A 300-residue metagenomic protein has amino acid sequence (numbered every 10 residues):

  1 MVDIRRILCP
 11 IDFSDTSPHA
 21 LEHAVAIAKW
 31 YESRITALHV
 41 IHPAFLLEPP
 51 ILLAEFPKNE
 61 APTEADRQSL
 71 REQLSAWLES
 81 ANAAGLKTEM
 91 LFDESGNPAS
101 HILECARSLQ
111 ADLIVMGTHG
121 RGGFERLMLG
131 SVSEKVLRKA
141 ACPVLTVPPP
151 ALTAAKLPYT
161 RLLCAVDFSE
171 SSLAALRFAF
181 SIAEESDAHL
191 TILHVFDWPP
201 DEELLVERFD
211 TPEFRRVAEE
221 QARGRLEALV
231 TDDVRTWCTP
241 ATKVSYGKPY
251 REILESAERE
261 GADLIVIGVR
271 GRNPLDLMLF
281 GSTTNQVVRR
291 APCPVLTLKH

Functional and structural regions predicted by a protein language model:
M1-V2, T16, H42-F45, E72 (+3 more regions): Structural beta-alpha unit
V2-K58, L86-E89, P158-F209, T239-K243 (+1 more regions): Small/aliphatic-rich secondary-structure junction motif
D3-R5, A26-W30, S100-L152, E255-H300: Gly/Ser-rich helix-loop-strand patches that form or flank binding pockets for ribonucleotide-derived cofactors
A20, L70-Q73, V132, A175 (+3 more regions): Hydrophobic alpha-helical membrane-association signature
P50, H189-R251, E255, R259: Structured core of small recognition/catalytic domains
F56-E72, D210-G224: A short acidic, glycine-rich active-site loop that binds or catalyzes chemistry on phosphate/adenosine moieties
P150-T160: Intrinsically disordered, low-complexity Ser/Thr-rich linker and spacer segments in cell-wall-related proteins
